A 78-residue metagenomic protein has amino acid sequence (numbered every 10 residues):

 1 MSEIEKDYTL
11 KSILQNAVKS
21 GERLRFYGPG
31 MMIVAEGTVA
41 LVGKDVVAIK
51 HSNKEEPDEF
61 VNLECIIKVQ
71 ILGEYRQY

Functional and structural regions predicted by a protein language model:
M1-E36, G43, S52-Y78: Short glycine-rich, low-complexity segments
